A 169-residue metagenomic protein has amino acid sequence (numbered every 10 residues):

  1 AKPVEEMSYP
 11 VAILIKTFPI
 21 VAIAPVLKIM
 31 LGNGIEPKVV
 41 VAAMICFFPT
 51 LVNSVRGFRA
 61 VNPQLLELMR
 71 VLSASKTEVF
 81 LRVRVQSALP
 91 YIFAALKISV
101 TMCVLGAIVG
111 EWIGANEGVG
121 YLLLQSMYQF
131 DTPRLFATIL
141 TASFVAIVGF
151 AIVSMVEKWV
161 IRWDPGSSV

Functional and structural regions predicted by a protein language model:
A1-A12: Transmembrane-helix boundary motif in ABC transporter permease subunits
A1-K2, L27, L31-N33, I45 (+2 more regions): Short helix-capping/hinge motifs at transmembrane helix termini and TM-loop junctions
K2, R59, P90, F136-V169: C-terminal transmembrane helix and the adjacent membrane-cytosol boundary/short C-terminal tail of inner/organellar
M7, N53, G57-I98, L123: Short cytoplasmic-facing helical segments at TM-TM junctions of multi-pass membrane proteins
A12-P49, R56-G57: Generic hydrophobic transmembrane alpha-helix motif, especially the helices
P25-I29, C103-A107, E111, Y121: Transmembrane alpha-helix boundary and packing residues in multipass membrane permease domains and related
V40, M44, K76-G110, A137 (+2 more regions): Transmembrane alpha-helices
G114-M127: Short hydrophobic, aromatic-rich alpha-helical segments embedded in or entering the lipid bilayer of multi-pass
